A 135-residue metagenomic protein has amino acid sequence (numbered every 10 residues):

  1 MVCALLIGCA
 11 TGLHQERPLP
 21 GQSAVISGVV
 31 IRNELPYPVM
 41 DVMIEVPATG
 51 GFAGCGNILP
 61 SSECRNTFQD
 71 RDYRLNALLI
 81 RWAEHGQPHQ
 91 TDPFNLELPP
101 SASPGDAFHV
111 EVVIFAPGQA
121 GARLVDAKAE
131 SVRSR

Functional and structural regions predicted by a protein language model:
M1-C9: Sec-dependent bacterial lipoprotein signal peptides
C3-A4, N76, L96: Intrinsic-disorder/low-complexity peptide segments enriched for small residues
A10-V39, I44-T49, G56, C64-R65 (+1 more regions): Intrinsically disordered, low-complexity segments enriched in small/polar residues
R65-N76: Short Pro-Gly-centered beta-turn/loop motif in secreted/extracellular proteins
